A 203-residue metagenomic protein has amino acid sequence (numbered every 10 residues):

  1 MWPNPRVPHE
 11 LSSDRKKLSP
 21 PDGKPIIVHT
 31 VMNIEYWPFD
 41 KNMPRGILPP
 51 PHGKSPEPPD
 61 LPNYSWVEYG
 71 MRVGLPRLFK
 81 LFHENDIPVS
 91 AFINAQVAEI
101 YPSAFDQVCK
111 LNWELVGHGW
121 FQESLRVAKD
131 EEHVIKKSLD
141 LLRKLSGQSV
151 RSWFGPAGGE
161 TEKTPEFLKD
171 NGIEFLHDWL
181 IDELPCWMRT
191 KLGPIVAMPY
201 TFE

Functional and structural regions predicted by a protein language model:
M1-F202: Catalytic alpha-helical scaffold of carbohydrate-active enzymes acting on polysaccharides/glycoconjugates
